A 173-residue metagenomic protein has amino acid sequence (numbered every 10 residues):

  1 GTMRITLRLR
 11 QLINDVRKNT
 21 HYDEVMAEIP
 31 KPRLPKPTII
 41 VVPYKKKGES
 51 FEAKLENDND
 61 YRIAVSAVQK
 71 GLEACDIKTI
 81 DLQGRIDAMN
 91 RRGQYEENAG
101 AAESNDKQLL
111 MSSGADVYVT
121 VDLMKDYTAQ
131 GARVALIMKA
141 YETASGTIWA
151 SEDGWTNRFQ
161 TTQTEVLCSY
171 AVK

Functional and structural regions predicted by a protein language model:
G1-R4, Q94-Y95: Extended, charged amphipathic interaction segments
G1-T2, D122-T128: Short amphipathic beta-strand and strand-loop transition segments with alternating hydrophobic
R4-P37, K47-G48, A74, Q130-G131 (+1 more regions): C-terminal/domain-edge helix-coil "capping" segments
R4-R10, T38-V42, V117-D122, A135: Ordered hydrophobic segments in well-structured contexts
L9, K107-Q108, L136-K139: Hydrophobic/aromatic beta-strand elements that line small-molecule binding cavities or substrate pockets in beta-rich
V41-T120, T147: N-terminal segment of the mature soluble domain
N90-E103, A132-Y141, C168-A171: A short, hydrophobic/aromatic-rich structural module that often spans a beta strand with its adjoining loop
E97, A115-K125, V134-A144: Mature extracytoplasmic/lumenal regions of exported proteins
